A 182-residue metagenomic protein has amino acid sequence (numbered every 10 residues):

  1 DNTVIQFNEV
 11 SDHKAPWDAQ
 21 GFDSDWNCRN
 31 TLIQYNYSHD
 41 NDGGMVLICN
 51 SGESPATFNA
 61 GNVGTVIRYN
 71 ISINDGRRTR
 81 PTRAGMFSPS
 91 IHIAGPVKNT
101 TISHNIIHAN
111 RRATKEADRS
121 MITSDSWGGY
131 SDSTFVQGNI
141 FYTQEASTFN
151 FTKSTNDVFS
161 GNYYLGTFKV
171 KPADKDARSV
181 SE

Functional and structural regions predicted by a protein language model:
D1-K14, Q20-D23, C28-G44, P55-R78 (+3 more regions): Right-handed parallel beta-helix
P16-G21, G44-V46, R78-T79, S88-H92 (+3 more regions): Structural detector of coil-to-beta-strand junctions
N50-S51, H108-N110, D118-I122, T155-N156: Active/binding-pocket-proximal capping segment
S51-N59, P89-P96, I122-S131, F149-K153: Short, contiguous acidic/charged loop-to-helix segments that flank catalytic cores in large enzymes
S54, G85-S88, H108-A109, T143-S147 (+1 more regions): Membrane-topology and secretion signals of cell-surface/extracellular proteins
P55-N59, T79-G85, K115, K175: Intrinsically disordered, low-complexity coil segments
F149-E182: Leucine-rich solenoid repeat scaffolds
